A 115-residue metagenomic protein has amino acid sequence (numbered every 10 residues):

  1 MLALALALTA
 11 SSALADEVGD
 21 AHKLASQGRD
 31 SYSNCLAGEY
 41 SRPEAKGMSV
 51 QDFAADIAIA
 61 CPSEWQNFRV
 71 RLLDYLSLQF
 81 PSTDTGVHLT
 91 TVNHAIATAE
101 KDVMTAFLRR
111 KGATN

Functional and structural regions predicted by a protein language model:
L4-A13: N-terminal signal peptide c-region/cleavage motif recognized by signal peptidases
S12-K23: Cleaved targeting-peptide boundary
A21-R71: Short N-proximal segments of mature Sec-exported proteins
Q51-N115: Compact alpha-helical subdomains of small soluble proteins
